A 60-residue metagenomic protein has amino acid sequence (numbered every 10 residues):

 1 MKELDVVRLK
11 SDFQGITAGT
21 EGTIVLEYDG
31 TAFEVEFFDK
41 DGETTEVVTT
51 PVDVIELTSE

Functional and structural regions predicted by a protein language model:
K2-E60: Basic/aromatic-rich interaction segments and small domains that mediate binding to polyanionic partners
